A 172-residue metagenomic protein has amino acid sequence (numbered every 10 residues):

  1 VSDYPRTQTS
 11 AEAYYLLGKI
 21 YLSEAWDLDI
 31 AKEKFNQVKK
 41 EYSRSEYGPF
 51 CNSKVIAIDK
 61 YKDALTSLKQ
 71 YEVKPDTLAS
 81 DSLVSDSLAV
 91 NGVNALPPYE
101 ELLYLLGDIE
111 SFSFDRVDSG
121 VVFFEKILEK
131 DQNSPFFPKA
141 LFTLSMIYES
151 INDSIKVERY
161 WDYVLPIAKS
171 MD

Functional and structural regions predicted by a protein language model:
V1-D172: Acidic, polar-rich low-complexity tracts and alpha-helical solenoid repeat scaffolds
